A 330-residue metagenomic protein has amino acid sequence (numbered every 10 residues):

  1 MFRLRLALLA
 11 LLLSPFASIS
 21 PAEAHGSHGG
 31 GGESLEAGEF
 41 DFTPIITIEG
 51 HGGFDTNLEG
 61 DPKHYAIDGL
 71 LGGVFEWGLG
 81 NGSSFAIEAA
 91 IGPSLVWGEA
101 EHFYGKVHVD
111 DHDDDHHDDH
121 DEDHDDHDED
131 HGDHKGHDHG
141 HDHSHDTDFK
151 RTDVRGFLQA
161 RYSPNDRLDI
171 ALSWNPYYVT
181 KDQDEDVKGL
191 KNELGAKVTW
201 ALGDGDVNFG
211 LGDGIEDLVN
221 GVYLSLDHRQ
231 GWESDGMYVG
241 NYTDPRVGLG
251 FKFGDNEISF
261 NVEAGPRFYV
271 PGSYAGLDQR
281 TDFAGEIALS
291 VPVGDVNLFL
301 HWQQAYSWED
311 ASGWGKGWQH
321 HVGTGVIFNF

Functional and structural regions predicted by a protein language model:
M1-L8: Bacterial N-terminal signal peptides that target proteins for export
S14-E23: C-terminal segment of classical bacterial N-terminal signal peptides
H25-F330: Transmembrane beta-barrel domains of bacterial outer-membrane proteins
